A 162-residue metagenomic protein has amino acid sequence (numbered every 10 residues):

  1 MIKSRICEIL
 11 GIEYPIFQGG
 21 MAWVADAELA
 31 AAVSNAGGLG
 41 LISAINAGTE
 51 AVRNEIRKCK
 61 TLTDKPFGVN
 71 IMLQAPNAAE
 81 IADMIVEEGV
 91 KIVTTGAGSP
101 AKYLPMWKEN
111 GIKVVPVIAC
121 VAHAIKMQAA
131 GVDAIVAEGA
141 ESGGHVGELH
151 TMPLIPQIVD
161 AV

Functional and structural regions predicted by a protein language model:
M1-V162: Active-site entrance/lid segments in N-terminal catalytic domains of soluble metabolic enzymes
